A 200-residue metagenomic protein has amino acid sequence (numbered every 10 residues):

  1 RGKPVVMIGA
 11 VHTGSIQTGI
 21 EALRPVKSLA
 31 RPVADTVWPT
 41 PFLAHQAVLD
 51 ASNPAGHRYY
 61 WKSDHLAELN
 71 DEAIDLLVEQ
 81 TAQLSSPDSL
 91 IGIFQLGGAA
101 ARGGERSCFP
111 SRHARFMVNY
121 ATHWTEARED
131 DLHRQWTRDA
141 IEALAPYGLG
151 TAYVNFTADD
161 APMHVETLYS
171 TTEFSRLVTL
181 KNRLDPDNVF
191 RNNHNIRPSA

Functional and structural regions predicted by a protein language model:
R1-A200: Soluble FAD-dependent oxygen oxidases
